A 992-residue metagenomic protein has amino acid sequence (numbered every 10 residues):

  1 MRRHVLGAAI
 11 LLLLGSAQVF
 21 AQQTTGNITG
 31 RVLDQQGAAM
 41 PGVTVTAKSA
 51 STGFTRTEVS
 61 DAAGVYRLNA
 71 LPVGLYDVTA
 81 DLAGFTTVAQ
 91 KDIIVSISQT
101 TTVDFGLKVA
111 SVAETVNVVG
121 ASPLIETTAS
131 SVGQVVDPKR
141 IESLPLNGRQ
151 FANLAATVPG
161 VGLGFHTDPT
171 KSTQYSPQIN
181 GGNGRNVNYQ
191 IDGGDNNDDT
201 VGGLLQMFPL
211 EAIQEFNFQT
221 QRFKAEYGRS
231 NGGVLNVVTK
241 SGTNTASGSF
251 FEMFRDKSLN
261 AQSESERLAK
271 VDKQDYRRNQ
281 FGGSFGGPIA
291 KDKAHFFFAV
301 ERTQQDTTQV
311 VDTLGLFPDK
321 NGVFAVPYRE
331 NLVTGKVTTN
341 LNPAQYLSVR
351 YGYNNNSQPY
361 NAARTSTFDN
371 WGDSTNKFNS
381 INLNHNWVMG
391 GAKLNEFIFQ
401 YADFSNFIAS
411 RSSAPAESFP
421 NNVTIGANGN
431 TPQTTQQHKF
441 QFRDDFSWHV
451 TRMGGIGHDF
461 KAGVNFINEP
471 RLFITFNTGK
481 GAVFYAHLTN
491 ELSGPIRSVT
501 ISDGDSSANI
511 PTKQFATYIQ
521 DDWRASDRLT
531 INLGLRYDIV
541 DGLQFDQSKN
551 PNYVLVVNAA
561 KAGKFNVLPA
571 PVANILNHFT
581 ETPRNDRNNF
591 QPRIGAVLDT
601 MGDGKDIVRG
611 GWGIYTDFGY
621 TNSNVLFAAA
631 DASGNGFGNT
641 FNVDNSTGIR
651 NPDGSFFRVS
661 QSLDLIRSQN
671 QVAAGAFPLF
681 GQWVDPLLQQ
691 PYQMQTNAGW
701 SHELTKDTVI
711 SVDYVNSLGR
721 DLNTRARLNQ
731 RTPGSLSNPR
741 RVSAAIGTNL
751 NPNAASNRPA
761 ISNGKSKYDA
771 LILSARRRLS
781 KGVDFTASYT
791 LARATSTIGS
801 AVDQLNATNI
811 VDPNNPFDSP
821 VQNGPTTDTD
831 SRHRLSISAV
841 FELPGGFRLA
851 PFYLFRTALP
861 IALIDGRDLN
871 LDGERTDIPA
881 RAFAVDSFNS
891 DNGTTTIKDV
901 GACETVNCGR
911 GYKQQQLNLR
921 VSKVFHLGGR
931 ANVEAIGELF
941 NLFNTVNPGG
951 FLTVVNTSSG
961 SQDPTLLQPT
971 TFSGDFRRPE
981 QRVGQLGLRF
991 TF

Functional and structural regions predicted by a protein language model:
R2-D137, P209-E211: Periplasm-facing N-terminal accessory domains of Gram-negative outer-membrane beta-barrel systems
F85-S241, D256-N260, E266-K270, Q274-G287 (+2 more regions): Periplasmic N-terminal accessory/gating domains of Gram-negative outer-membrane beta-barrel systems
G164-H166, S548-Q591, G595-A760, P813-P816 (+5 more regions): Solvent-exposed loop/turn elements at secondary-structure boundaries
S247, Q274-S357, D373-E396, Q400-Y401 (+2 more regions): Transmembrane beta-barrel wall of Gram-negative outer-membrane proteins
R329, T339-Q520, V557-A562, V572: Replace "related TpsB outer-membrane translocases also match" with "some related outer-membrane beta-barrels such as
L663-N670, G846-G929, E934, T965-T970: Extracytoplasmic gating/loop element in the C-terminal half of outer-membrane beta-barrel translocons and assembly
S711-R856: Gram-negative outer-membrane beta-barrel transporters
N947-F992: C-terminal beta-signal and terminal closure region of outer-membrane beta-barrel proteins
